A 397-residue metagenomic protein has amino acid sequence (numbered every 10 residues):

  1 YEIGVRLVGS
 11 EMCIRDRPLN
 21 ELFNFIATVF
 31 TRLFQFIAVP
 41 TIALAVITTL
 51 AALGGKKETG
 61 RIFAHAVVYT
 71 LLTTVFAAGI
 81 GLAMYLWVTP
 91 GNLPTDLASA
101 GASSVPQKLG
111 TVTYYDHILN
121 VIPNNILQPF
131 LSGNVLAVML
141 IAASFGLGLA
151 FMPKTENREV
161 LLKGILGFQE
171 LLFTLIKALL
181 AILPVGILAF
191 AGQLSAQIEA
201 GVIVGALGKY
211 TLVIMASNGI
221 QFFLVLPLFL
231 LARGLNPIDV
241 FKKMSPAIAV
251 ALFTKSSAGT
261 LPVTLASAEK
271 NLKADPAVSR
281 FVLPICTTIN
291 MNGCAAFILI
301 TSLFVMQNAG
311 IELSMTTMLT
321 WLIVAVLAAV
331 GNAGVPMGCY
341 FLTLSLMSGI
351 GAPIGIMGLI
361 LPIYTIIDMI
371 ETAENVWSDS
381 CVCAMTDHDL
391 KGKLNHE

Functional and structural regions predicted by a protein language model:
Y1-G9, C13-I14: Single conserved hydrophobic/aromatic residue that forms the stacking wall/gate of nucleotide- or nucleobase-binding
S10-E11, L44-T48, F76-L86, N124 (+7 more regions): Hydrophobic core segments of alpha-helical transmembrane domains in multi-pass membrane transport and ion-translocation
P18-T28, G101-S132: Interfacial loop/helix-cap signal at membrane boundaries in integral membrane proteins
L22, T49-V67, E156-G164, L194-G208 (+1 more regions): Interfacial helix-loop-helix linkers and transmembrane-helix boundary segments in multi-pass membrane proteins
A38-I42, L183-I187, S256-T264, V278 (+3 more regions): Transmembrane helix boundary and interhelical junction motifs in multipass membrane proteins
R61-A78, A200-L226: Entry/N-cap segments of selected transmembrane alpha helices and their immediately preceding amphipathic helices
G79-L109: Functional transmembrane-helix hotspots
V250-A329, C383, L390-E397: Helix-loop-helix junctions within the multi-pass membrane cores of secondary transporters/permeases
